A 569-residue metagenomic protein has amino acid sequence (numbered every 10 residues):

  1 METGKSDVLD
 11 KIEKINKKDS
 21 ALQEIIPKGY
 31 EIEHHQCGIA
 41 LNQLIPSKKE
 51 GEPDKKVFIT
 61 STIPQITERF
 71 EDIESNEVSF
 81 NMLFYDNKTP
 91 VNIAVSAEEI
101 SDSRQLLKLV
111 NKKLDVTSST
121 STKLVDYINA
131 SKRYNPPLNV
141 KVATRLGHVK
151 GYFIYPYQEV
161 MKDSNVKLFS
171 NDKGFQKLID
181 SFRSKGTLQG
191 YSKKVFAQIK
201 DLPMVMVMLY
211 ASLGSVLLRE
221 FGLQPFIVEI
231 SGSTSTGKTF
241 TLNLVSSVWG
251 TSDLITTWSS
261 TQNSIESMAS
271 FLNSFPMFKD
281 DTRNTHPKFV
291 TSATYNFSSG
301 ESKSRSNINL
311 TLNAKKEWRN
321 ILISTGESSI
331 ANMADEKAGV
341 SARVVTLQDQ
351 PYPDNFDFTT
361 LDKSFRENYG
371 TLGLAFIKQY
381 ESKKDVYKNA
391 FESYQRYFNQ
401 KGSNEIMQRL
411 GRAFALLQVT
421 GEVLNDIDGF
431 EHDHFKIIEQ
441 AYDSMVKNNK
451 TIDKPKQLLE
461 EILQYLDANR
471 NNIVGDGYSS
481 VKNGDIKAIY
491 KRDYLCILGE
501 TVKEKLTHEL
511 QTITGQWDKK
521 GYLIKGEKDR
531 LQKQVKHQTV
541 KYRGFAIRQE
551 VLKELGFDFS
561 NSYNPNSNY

Functional and structural regions predicted by a protein language model:
E2-I199, S267-M268, L272-F275: Conserved glycine-centered beta->alpha loop in an early N-terminal alpha/beta scaffold
V140-Q198, V386-Y569: DNA transaction DNA-binding modules
N165-T251: P-loop NTPase catalytic core of nucleic-acid-dependent motor ATPases
T241-V290: AAA+/P-loop NTPase substrate/partner-engagement loops
D281, R319-S329, Q348-Q350: A short beta-strand-to-loop transition that corresponds to the Sensor-1 phosphate-sensing loop of AAA+ P-loop ATPases
T291-R305: Conserved catalytic/switch belt of AAA+ P-loop NTPases
N307-S324, V340: AAA+/SF3 P-loop NTPase mechanochemical coupling elements
K316-W318, A334-I427: Phosphate-sensing "switch" segment of ASCE/P-loop ATPases
